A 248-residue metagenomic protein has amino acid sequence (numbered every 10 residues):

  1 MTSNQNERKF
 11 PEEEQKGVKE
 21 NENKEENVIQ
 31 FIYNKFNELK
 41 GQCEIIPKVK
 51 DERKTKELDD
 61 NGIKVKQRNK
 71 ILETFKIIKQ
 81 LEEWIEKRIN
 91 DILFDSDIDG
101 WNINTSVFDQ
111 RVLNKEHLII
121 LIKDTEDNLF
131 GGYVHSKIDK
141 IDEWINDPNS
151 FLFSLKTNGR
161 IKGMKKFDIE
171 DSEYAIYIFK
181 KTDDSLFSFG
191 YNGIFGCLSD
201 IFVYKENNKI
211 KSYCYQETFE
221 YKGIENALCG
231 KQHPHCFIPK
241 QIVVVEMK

Functional and structural regions predicted by a protein language model:
M1-T2, E7, P11-E13, G17 (+1 more regions): Phosphate-recognition beta-domain surfaces
